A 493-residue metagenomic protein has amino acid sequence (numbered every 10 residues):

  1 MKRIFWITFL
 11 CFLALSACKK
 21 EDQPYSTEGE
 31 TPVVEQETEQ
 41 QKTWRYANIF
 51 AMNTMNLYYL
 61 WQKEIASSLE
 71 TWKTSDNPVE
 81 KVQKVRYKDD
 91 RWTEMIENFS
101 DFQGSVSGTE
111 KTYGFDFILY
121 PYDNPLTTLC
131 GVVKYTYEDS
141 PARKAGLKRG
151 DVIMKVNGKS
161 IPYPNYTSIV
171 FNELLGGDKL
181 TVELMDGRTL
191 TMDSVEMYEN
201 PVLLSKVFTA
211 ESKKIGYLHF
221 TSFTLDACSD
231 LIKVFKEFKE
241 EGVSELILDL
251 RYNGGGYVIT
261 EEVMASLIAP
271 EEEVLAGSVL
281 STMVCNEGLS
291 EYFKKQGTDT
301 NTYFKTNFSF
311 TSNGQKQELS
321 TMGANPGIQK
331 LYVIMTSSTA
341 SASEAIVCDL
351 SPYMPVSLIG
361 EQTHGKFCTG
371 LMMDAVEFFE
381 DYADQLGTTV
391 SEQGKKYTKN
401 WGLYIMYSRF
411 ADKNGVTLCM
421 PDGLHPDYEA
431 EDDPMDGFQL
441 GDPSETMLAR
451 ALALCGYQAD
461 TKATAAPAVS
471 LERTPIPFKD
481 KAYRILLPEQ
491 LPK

Functional and structural regions predicted by a protein language model:
M1, Y46, T54-M55, G288 (+1 more regions): A general marker of short, structured functional hotspots
K2-F9: Sec-dependent signal peptide recognition, specifically the positively charged N-region followed immediately by
A14-A17: C-terminal motif of bacterial Sec signal peptides marking the signal peptidase cleavage site
K19-L246, Y252-G254, T260, L267-V274 (+2 more regions): Flexible, low-complexity junctional segments that flank or bridge functional domains
D230-K233, E237-E245, G254-K493: C-terminal "post-core" interaction segments
